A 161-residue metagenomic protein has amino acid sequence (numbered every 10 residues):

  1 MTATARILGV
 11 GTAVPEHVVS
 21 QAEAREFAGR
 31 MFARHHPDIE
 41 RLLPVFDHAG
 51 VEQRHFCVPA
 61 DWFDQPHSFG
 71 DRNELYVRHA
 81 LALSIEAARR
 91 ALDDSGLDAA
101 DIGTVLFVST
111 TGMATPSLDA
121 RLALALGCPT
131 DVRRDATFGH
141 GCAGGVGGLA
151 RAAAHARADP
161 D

Functional and structural regions predicted by a protein language model:
M1-G103: Conserved active-site "lid/cap" helical segment
A49-F56, R78, S109-D161: Conserved catalytic cysteine-centered active-site region of acyl-thioester-dependent Claisen-condensing enzymes
G103-S109: Short glycine-rich or small-residue beta-strand-to-loop segments that form or flank ligand, phosphate, metal/Fe-S
